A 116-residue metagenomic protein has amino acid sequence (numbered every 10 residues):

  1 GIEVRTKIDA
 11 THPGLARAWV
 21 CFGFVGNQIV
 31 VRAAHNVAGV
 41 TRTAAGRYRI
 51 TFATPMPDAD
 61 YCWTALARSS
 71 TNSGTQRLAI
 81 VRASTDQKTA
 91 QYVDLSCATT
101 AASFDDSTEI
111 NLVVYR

Functional and structural regions predicted by a protein language model:
G1-D58, R68, Q87-R116: Extracellular receptor-binding modules and their adjoining Ser/Thr/Gly/Asp/Asn-rich linkers
P57-Q87: Terminal beta-strand-rich extracellular "head" domains that mediate receptor/glycan or other ligand binding
